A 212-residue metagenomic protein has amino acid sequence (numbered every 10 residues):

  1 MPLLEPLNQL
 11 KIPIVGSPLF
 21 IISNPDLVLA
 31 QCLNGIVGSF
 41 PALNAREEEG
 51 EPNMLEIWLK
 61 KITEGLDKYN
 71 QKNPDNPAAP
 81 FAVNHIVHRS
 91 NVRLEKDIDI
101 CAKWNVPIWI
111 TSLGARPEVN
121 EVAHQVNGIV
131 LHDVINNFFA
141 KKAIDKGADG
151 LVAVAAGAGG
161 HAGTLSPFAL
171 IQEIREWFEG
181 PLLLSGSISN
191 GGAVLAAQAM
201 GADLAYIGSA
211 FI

Functional and structural regions predicted by a protein language model:
M1-P181: Active-site entrance/lid segments in N-terminal catalytic domains of soluble metabolic enzymes
S166-I212: Catalytic alpha/beta core domains of metabolic enzymes, predominantly
